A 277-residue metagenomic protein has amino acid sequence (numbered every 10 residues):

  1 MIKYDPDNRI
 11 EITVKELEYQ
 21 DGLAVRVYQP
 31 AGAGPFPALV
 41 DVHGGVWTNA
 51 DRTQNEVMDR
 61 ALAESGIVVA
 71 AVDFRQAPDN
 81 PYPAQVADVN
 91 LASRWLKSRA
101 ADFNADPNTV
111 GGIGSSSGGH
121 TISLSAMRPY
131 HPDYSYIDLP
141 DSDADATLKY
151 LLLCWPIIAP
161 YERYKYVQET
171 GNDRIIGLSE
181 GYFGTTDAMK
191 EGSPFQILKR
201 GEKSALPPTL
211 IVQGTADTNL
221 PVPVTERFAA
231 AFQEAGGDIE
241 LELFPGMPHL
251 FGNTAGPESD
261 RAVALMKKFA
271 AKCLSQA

Functional and structural regions predicted by a protein language model:
M1-A277: Alpha/beta-hydrolase superfamily serine-hydrolase fold, recognizing
